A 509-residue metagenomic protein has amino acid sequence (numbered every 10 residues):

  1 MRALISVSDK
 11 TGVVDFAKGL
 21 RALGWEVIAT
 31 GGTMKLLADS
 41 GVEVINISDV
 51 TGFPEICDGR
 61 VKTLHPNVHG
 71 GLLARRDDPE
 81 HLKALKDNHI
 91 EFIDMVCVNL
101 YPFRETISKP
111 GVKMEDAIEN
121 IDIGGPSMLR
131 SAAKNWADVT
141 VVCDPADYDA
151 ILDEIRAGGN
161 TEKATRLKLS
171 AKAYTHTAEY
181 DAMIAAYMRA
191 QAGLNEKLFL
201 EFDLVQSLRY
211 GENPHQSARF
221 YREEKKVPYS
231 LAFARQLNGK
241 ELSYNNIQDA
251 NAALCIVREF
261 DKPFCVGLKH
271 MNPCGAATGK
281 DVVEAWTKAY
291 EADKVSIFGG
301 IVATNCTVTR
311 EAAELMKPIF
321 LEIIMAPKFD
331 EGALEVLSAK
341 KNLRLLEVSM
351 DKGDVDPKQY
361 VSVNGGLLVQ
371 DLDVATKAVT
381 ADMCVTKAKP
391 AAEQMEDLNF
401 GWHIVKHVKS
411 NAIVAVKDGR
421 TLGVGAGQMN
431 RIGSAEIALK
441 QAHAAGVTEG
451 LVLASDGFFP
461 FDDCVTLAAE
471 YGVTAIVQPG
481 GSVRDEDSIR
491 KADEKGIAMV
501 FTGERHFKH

Functional and structural regions predicted by a protein language model:
M1-A3, M95, Y180-H509: ATP-dependent carboxylate/acyl-activation modules
M1-V50: N-terminal glycine-/serine-/threonine-rich phosphate-binding loop
R21, A38, D122, A133 (+3 more regions): Anion (oxyanion) recognition and catalysis
V27, V44, V139-V141, L345 (+1 more regions): Hydrophobic beta-strand scaffold residues
G32-P102: Glycine-rich nucleotide/cofactor/substrate-binding loop typically near the N-terminus or early in the first domain
R76-I123, R130-A133, A378, M383-A392: Active-site/ligand-binding-proximal alpha/beta "capping" segment
M128, N135-I151: Mobile "lid/hinge" segments at catalytic clefts and subdomain interfaces of large enzymes
P145-A146, A150-L198: Non-catalytic interaction/clamp surfaces of large macromolecular machines
